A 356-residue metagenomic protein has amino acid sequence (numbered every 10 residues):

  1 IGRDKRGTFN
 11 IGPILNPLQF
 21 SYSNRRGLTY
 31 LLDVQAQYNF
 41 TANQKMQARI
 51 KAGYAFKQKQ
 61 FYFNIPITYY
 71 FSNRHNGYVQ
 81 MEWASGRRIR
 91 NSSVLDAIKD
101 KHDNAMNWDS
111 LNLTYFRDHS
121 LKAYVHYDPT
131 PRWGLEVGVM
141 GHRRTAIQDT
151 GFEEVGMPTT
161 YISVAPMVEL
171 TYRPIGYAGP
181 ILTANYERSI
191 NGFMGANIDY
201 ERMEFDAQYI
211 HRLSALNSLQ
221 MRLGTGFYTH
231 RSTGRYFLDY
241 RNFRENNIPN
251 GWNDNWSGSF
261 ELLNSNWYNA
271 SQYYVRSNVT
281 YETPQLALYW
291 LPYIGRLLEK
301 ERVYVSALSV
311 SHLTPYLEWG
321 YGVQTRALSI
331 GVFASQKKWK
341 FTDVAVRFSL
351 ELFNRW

Functional and structural regions predicted by a protein language model:
I1-A52, A123-Y124, G134-E136, A146-P180 (+2 more regions): Outer-membrane beta-barrel initiation region
N10-Y22, Y38, N43-I67, M81 (+8 more regions): Transmembrane beta-strand segments that form the barrel wall of outer-membrane beta-barrel proteins
R26-Y30, K59-F63, R117-L121, P158-P166 (+5 more regions): Residues that define the transmembrane beta-barrel architecture of outer-membrane proteins
Y30-A36, I65-Y69, A123-Y127, V168-Y172 (+7 more regions): Residues on the lipid-exposed face of transmembrane beta-strands in outer-membrane beta-barrel proteins
Q37-L135, V139-R143: Outer-membrane beta-barrel channel domains
F40-M46, R74-V79, P131-V137, R144-A146 (+6 more regions): Repeated loop/turn-to-beta-strand initiation elements of outer-membrane beta-barrel proteins
Y62-I65, S92-I98, I147-E154, M194-E201 (+4 more regions): Outer-membrane beta-barrel translocator domains and adjoining extracellular loop/strand segments of Gram-negative
Y78-D96, A105-L113, Y177, I181-Y281 (+1 more regions): C-terminal outer-membrane beta-barrel translocator/porin domains of Gram-negative envelope proteins and their
